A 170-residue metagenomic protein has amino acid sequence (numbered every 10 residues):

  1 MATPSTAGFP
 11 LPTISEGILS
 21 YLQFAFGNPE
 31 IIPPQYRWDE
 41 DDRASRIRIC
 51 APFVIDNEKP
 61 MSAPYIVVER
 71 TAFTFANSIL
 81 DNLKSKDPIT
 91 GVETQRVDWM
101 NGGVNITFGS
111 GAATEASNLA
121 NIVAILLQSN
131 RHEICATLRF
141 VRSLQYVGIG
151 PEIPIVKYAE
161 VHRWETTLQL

Functional and structural regions predicted by a protein language model:
M1-K86: Small/polar-rich, solvent-exposed N-terminal microdomains that initiate assembly or binding
F9-P12, S110, T114-S117: Soluble non-cytosolic domains of exported or imported proteins
V67-E69, T107, V147, Q169: Residues in well-ordered beta-strands of folded domains
T71-F73, N105-G111, Q128: Short glycine-rich beta-strand segments
P88-R96: Short beta-strand/turn micro-motifs at beta-sheet edges
Q95-T114, V123, E160-L170: Oligomerization/assembly interface segments of phage tail-like spikes and tubes
N118-L170: Acidic-leaning, charged glycine-interspersed low-complexity segments
